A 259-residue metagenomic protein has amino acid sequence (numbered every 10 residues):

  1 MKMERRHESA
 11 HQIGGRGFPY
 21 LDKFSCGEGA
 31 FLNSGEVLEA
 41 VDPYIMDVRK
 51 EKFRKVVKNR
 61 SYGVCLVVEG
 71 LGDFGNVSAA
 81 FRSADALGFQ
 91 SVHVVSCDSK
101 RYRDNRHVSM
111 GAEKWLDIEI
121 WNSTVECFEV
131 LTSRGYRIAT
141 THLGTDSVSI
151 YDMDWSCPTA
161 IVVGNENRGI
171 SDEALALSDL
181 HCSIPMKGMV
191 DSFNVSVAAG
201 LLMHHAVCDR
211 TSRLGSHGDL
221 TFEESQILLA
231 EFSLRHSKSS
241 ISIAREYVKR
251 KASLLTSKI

Functional and structural regions predicted by a protein language model:
M1-I259: Post-transcriptional modification and biogenesis factors for structured RNAs of the translation apparatus
